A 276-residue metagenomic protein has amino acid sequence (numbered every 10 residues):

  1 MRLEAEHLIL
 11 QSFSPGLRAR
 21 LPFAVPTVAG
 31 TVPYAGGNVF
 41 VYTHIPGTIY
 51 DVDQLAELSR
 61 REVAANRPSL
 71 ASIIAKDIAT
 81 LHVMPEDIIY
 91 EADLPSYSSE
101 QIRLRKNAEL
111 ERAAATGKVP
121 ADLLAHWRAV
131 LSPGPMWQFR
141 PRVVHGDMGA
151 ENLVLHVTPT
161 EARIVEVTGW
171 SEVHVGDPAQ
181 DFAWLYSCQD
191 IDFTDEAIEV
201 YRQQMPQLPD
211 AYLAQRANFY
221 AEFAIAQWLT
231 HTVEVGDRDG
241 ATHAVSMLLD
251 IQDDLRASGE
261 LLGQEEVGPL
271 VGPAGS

Functional and structural regions predicted by a protein language model:
M1-D93: ATP-binding pocket architecture of kinase catalytic cores
L70-I73, V119-H126, G240-I251: Extended, well-ordered alpha-helical scaffold segments
E86-H145: An alpha-helical support segment within catalytic cores of ATP-dependent transferases
A121-L123, M205-A214: Short, surface-exposed acidic
L131-Q180: Active-site acidic catalytic loop and adjacent metal/ATP-binding pocket of ATP-dependent phosphoryl transfer enzymes
P178-L208, A221-D237: Active-site activation/catalytic loop segments of kinase-like enzymes and analogous catalytic loops in related
Q227-S276: ATP/Mg2+ or Mg2+-diphosphate-binding catalytic cores that bind nucleotide phosphates or diphosphates via glycine-rich
